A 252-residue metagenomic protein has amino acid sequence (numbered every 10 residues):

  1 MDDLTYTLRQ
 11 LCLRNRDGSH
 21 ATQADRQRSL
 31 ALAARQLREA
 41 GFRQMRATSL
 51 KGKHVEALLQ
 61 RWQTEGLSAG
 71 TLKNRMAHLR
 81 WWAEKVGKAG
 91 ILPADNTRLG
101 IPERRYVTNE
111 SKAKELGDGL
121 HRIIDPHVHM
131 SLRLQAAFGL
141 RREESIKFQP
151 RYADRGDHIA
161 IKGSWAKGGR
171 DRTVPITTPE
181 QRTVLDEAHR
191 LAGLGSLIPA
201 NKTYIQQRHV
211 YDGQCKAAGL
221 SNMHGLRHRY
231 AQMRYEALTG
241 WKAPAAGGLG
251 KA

Functional and structural regions predicted by a protein language model:
R9-R105: N-terminal core-binding DNA-recognition domain of tyrosine recombinases/integrases
R26, H127-H129, R227-H228: Short, leucine-enriched amphipathic alpha-helices that occur as contiguous helical runs
G100-G119, G168-E180: DNA breakage-rejoining catalytic core of tyrosine-based enzymes
A113-R142: Basic, Lys/Arg- and aromatic-enriched nucleic-acid-binding interface segment
R133, R229-A252: C-terminal catalytic core of tyrosine-transesterase DNA break-rejoin enzymes
K147-A153, G219, P244-A252: A short, basic/aromatic helix-end/turn motif that makes direct DNA contacts
K147-L185: Conserved tyrosine-mediated DNA breakage-rejoining catalytic core shared by Y-recombinases
T177-G240: Active-site/catalytic core of tyrosine-dependent DNA strand-transfer enzymes
